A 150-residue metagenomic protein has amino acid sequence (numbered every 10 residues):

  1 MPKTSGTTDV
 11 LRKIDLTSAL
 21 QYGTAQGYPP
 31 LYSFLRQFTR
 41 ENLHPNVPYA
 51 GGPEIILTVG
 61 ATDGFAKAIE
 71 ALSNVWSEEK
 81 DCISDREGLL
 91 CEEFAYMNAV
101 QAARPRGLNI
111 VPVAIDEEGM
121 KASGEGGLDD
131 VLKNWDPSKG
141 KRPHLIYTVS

Functional and structural regions predicted by a protein language model:
T4-S150: Conserved core of the PLP fold type I
